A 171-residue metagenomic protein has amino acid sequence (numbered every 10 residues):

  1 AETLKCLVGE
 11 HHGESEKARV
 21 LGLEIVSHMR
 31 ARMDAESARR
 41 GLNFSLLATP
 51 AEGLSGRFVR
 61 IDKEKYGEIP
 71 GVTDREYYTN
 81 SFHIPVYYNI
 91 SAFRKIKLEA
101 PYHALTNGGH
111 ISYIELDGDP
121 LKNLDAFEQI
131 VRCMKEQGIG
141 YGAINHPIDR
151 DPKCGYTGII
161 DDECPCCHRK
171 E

Functional and structural regions predicted by a protein language model:
A1-K170: Long, C-terminal-biased catalytic regions of enzyme "large/alpha" subunits
